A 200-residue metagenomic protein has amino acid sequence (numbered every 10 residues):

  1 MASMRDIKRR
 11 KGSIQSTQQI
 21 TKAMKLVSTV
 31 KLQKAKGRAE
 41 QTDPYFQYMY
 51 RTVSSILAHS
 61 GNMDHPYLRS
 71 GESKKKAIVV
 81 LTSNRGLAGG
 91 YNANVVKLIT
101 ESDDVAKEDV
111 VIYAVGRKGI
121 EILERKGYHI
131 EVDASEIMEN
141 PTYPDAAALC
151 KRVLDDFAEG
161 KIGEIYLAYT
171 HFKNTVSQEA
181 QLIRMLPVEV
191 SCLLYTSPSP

Functional and structural regions predicted by a protein language model:
M1-S197: C-terminal beta-strand-loop-alpha-helix "lid" module of Rossmann-like NAD(P)-dependent dehydrogenases
